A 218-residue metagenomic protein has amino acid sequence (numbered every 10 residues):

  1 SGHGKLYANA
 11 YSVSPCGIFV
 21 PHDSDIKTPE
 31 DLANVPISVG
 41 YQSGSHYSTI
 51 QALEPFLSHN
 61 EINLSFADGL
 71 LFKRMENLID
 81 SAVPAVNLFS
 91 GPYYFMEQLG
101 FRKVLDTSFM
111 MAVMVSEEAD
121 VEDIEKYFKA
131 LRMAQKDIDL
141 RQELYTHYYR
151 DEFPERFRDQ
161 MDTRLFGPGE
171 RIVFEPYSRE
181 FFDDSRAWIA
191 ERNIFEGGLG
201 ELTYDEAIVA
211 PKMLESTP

Functional and structural regions predicted by a protein language model:
S1-H59, P84-L88, K103-T107: Short, glycine-/small- and polar/acidic-enriched structural segments that line small-molecule recognition paths
G2, S81, G100, R192-N193: Short glycine-centered helix-capping/turn motifs at secondary-structure transition points
H46-D68, E97-Q98, T146-D151, E191: Ligand-binding cleft/hinge of the Venus flytrap
E54-G69, K73, D80-V83, N193-E201: A local structural motif
F66-E152: Pocket-lining segment of extracytoplasmic ligand-binding domains
V121-G198: Secondary-structure end/capping motifs
A190-P218: Conserved C-terminal helix/tail region of periplasmic/extracytoplasmic solute-binding proteins
